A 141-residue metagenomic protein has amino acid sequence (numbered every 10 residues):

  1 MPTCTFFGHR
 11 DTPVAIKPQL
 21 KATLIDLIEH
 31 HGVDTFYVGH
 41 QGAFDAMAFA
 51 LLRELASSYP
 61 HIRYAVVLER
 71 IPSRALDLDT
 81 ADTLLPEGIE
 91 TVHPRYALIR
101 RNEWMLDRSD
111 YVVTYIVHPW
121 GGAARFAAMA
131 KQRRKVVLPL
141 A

Functional and structural regions predicted by a protein language model:
M1-A141: Acidic/glycine-enriched connector segments
